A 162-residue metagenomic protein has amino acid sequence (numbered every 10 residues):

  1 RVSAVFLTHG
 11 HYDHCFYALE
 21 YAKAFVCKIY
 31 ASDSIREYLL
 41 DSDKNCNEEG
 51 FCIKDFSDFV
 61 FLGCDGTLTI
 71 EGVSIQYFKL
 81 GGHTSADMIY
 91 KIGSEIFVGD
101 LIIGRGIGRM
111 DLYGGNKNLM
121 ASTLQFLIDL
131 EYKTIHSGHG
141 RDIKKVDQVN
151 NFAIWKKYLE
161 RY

Functional and structural regions predicted by a protein language model:
R1-T67, I154-K157: Active-site HxH/HxHxD metal-binding segment of metal-dependent hydrolases
I70: A conserved mid-domain beta-alpha-beta active-site/ligand-binding segment of alpha/beta enzyme cores
S74, K79-R161: Metallo-beta-lactamase
